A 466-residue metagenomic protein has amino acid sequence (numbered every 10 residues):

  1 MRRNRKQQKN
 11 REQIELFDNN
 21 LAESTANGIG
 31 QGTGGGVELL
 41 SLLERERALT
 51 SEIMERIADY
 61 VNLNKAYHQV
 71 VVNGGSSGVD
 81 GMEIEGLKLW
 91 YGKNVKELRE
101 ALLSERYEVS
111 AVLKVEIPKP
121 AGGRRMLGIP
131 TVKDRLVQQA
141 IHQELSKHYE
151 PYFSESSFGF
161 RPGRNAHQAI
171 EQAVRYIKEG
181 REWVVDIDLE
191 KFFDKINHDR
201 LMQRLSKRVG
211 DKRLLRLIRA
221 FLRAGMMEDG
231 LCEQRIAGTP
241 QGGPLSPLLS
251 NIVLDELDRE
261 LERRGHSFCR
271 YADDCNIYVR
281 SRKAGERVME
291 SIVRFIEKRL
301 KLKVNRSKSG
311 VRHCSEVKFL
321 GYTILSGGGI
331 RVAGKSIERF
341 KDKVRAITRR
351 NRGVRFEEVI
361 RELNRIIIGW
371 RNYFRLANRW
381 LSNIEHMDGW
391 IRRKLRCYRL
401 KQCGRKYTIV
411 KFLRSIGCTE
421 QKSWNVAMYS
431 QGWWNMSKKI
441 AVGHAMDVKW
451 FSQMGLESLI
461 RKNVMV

Functional and structural regions predicted by a protein language model:
M1-G92, K96: Non-catalytic, polymerase-adjacent accessory regions of viral genome-replication enzymes
R45-R47, N73-D80, P120, H148-F153 (+7 more regions): Short acidic (Asp/Glu) and glycine-rich catalytic loops that position anionic groups and cofactors
R56, D80-K88, P130, G159 (+10 more regions): Conserved phosphate/pyrophosphate-binding and hydrolysis machinery centered on Walker-type P-loop NTPases, extending
A101-E116, P120, Y152-E316: Conserved polymerase palm-domain catalytic core
Q138-S157: Electropositive, glycine- and tryptophan-enriched low-complexity nucleic-acid-binding patches
R223, R294-E362, I366-I368: A conserved non-catalytic segment of reverse transcriptases and RNA-directed RNA polymerases corresponding to the late
V359-K406, V410-G417: Non-catalytic, peripheral interaction segments enriched in hydrophobic/basic residues
C403-V466: Extended C-terminal regions of large enzymes
